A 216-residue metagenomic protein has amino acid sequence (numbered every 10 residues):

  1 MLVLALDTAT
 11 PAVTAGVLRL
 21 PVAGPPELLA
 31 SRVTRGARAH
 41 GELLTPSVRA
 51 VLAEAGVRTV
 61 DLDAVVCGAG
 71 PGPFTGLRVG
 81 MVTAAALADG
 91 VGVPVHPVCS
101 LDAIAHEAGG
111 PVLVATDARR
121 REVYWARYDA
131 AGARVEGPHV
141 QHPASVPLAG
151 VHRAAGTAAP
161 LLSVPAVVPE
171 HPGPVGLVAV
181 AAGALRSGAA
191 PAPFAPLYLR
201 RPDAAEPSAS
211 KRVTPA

Functional and structural regions predicted by a protein language model:
M1-C67: N-terminal beta-alpha supersecondary unit
V22-E27, V33-A39, V93-G176, G188-P193 (+1 more regions): Surface "functional belts" at beta-alpha junctions
L43, R78-V79, P165: Generic recognition of short, well-ordered alpha-helical segments
L44, V48-V51, A55, L101 (+3 more regions): Generic hydrophobic alpha-helical segments
V51-A55, G90, G173-S187: Stable alpha-helical structural segments in soluble proteins, enriched in small hydrophobic residues
A53-V60, A88-V98: Phosphate-handling active-site elements
V66-V93: DPxDG-like acidic metal-binding loop motif
